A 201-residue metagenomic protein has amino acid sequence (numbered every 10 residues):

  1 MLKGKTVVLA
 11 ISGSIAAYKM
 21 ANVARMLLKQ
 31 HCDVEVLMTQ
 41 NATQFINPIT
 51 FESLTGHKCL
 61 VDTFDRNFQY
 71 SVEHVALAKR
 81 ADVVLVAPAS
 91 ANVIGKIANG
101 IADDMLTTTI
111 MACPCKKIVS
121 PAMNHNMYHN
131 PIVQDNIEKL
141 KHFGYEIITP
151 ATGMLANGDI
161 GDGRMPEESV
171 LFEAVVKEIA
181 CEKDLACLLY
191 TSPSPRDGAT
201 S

Functional and structural regions predicted by a protein language model:
M1-K117, N124-A186: A cross-family phosphate/adenosyl-ligand binding-site feature
Y190-P195: Conserved small/polar residues in nucleotide/adenosyl-binding loops
A199-T200: Ala/Thr-enriched low-complexity intrinsically disordered regions
